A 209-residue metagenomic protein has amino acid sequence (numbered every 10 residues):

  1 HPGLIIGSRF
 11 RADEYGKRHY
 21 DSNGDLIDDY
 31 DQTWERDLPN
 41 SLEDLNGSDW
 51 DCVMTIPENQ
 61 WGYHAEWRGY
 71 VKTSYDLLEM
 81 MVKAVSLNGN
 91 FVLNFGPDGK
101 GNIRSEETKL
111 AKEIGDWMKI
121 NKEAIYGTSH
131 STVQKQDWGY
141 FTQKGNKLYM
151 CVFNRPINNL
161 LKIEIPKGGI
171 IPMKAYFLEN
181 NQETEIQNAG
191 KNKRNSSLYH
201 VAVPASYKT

Functional and structural regions predicted by a protein language model:
H1-T209: Mature catalytic domains of secreted/periplasmic carbohydrate-active enzymes
